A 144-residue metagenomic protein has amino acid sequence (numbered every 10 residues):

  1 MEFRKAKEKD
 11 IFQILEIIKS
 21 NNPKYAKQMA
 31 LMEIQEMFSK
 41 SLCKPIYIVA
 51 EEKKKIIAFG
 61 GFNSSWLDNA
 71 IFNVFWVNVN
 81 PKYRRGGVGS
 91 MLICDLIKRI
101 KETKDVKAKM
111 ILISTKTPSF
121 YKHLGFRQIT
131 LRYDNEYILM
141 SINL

Functional and structural regions predicted by a protein language model:
M1-M32: Short amphipathic alpha-helix that is part of the acyltransferase structural core
K7, F75, N80, R84: Residue-level recognition of the GNAT/N-acetyltransferase active site
Y25-Y47: Active-site rim helix/loop that mediates acceptor-substrate recognition in acyltransferases
V49, K55-S64, I71-N73, N78: Conserved beta-strand in the GNAT
E51-K53, I142-L144: Active-site beta-strand termini and strand-to-loop segments that position acidic
V79, R85-K98, H123: Conserved acetyl-CoA-binding loop-helix of GNAT-fold acetyltransferases
I100-K116: Conserved GNAT acetyl-CoA-binding A-motif
S114-I138: Conserved active-site alpha-helix within GNAT-family acetyltransferase domains
